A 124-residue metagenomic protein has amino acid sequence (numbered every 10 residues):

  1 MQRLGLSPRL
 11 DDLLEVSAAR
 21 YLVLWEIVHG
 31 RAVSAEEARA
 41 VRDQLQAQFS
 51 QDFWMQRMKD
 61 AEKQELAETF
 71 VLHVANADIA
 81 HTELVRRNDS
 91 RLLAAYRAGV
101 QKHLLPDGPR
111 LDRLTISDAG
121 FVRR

Functional and structural regions predicted by a protein language model:
M1-G120: Mature extracellular/secreted ectodomains of secretory-pathway proteins
V122-R124: Short, solvent-exposed mixed-charge patches
